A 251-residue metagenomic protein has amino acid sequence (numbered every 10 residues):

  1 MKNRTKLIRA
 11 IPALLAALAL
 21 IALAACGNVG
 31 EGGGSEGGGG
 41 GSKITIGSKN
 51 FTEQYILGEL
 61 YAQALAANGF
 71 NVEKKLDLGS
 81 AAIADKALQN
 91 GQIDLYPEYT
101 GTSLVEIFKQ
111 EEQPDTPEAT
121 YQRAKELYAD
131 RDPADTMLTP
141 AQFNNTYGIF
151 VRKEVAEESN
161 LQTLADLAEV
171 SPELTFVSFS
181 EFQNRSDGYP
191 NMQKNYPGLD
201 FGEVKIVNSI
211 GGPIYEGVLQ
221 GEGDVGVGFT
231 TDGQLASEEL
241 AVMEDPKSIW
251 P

Functional and structural regions predicted by a protein language model:
I21-A25: C-terminal motif of bacterial Sec signal peptides marking the signal peptidase cleavage site
G27-G30: Bacterial signal peptide processing site
G38-E59, L76-A81, E181-N184, G211: Extracytoplasmic "Venus flytrap"
E59, Q63-A64, A82-I93, K109-E111 (+2 more regions): Short helices/loops that flank or line small-molecule/ion binding pockets
Y61-N68, L164-D166, V170-E203: Ligand-binding cleft/hinge of the Venus flytrap
V72-G79, D200-I210: Short beta-strand-to-loop elements that line the ligand-binding cleft of bilobed periplasmic-binding protein-like
I107-E118, R123-L138, Q234-S248: Ligand-binding "clamshell"
P117-F176: A conserved helix-loop-strand patch within extracytoplasmic ligand-binding domains of the periplasmic binding
